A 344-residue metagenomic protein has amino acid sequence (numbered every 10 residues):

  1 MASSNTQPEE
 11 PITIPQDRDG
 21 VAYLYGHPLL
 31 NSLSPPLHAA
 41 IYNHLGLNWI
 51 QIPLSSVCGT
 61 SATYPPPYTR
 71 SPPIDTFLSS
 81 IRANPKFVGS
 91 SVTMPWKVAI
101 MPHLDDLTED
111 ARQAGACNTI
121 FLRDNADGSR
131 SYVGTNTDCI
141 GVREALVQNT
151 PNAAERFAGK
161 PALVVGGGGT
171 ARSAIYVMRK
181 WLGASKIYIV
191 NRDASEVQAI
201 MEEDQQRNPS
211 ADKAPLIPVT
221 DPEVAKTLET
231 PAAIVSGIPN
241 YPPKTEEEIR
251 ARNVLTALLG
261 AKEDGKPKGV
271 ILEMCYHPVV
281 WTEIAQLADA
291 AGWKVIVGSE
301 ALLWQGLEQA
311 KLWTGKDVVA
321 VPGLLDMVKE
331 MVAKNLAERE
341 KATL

Functional and structural regions predicted by a protein language model:
M1-P15, A333, A337-L344: Eukaryotic N-terminal targeting leaders
Q7-N152: Phosphate/diphosphate ligand-binding glycine-rich loop within oxidoreductases
Y25-P28, N136-C139, L146-K180, N191-A194: Glycine-rich adenosine-cofactor-binding loop
V92-A99, T170, P239-P243, H277: Short glycine-rich anion-binding loops that position phosphate/pyrophosphate groups of nucleotides and phosphorylated
T150-P151, G265-L344: Adenosine-phosphate binding glycine-rich loop
G183-P209: NAD(P)-binding Rossmann-fold cofactor-contacting core
A211-V295: Rossmann-like adenosine-cofactor binding region
